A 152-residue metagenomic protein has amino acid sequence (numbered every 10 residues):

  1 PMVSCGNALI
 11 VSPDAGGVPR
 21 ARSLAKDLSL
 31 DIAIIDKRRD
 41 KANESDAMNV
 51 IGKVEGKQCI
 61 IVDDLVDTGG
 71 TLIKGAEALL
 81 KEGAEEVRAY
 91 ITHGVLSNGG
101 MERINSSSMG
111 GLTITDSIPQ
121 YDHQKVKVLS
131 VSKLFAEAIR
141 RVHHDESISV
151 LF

Functional and structural regions predicted by a protein language model:
P1-F152: PRPP-associated nucleotide enzymes
